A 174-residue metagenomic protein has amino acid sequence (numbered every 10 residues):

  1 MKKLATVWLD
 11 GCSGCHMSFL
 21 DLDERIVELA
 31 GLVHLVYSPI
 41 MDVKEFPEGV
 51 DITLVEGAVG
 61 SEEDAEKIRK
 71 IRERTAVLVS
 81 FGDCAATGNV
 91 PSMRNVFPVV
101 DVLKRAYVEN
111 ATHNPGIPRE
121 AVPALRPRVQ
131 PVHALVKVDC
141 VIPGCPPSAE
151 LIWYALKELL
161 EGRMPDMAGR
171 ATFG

Functional and structural regions predicted by a protein language model:
M1-G174: Iron-sulfur-associated redox domains of electron-transfer enzymes in respiratory and anaerobic energy metabolism
